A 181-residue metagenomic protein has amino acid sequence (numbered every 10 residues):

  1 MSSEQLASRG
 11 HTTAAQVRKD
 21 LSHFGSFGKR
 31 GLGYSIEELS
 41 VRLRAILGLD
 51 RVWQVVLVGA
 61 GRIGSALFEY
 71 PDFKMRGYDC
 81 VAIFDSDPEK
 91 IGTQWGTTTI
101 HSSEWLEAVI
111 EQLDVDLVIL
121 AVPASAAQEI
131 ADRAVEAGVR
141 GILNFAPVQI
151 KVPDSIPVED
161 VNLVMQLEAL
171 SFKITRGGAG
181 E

Functional and structural regions predicted by a protein language model:
E4, R9-V55: HTH-adjacent hinge/linker in prokaryotic transcriptional regulators
E4, T93, T97-E181: Phosphate-bearing ligand-interacting subdomains that bind or position ATP/ADP/UDP/GDP/NAD(P) or nucleotide-linked
L49, M75-G77, Q112, E136: Alpha-helix termination/capping residues and helix-transition junctions
Q54, C80, D116-V118: Short active-site oxyanion
A60: Glycine-rich Rossmann-fold phosphate-binding loop(s) that bind the pyrophosphate of adenine dinucleotide cofactors
I63: Hydrophobic/small residue at the entry helix of a nucleotide-binding pocket
K74-T98: NAD(P)-binding Rossmann-fold cofactor-contacting core
